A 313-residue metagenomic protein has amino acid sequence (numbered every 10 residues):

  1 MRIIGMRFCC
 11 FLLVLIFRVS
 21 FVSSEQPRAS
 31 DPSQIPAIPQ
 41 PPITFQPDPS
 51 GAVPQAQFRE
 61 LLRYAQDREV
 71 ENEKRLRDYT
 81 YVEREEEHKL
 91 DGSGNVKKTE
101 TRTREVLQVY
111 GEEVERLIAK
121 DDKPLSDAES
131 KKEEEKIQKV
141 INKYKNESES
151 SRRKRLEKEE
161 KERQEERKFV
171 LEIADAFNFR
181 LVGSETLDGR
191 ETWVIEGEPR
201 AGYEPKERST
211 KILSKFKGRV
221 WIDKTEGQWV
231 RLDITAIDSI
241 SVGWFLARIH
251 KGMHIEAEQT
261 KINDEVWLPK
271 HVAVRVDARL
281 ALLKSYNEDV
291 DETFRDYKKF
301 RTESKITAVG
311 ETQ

Functional and structural regions predicted by a protein language model:
M1-F11: Bacterial N-terminal signal peptides that target proteins for export
R2-I3, L15, Q34-A37: Generic short N-terminal amphipathic or hydrophobic helices
C9-S20: Bacterial N-terminal signal peptides
Q26-K217, K224-V230, T235-M253, E258-K270 (+1 more regions): Structured extracytoplasmic
